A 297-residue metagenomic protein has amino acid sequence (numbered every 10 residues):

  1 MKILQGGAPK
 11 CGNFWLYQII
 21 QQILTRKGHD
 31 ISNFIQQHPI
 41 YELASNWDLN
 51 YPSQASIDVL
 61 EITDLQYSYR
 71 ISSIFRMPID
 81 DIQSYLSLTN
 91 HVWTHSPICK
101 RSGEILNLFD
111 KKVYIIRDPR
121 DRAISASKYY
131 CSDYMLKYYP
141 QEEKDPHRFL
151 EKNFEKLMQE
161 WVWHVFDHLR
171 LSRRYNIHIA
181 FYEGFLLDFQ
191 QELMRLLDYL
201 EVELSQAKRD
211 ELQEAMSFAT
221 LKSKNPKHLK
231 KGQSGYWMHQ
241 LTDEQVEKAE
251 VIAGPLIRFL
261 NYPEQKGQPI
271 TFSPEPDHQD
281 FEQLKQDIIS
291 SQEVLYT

Functional and structural regions predicted by a protein language model:
M1, G6, P226-L229, P255: N-terminal hydrophobic or amphipathic segments with adjacent small-residue motifs that include Sec signal peptides
M1-A180, F259, Q265-P269, E282 (+2 more regions): PAPS-dependent sulfotransferase catalytic domain
Y17, Q21-L24, A123, S127 (+6 more regions): Non-transmembrane alpha-helical segments in soluble domains of secreted/periplasmic/extracellular proteins
D30-P52, H91, R173-E247, V251 (+1 more regions): The conserved 3'-phosphoadenosine-5'-phosphosulfate
M238-L241, V246-I270, P274-S291: Pan-eukaryotic secretory-pathway lumenal catalytic ectodomains of glycan-active enzymes
